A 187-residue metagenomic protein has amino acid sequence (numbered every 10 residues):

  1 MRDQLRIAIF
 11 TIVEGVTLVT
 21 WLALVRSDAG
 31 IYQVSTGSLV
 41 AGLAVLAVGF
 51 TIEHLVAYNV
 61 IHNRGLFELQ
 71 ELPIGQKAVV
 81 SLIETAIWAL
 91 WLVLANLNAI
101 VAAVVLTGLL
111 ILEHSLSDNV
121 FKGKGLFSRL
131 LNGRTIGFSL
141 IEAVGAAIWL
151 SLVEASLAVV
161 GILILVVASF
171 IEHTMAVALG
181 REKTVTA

Functional and structural regions predicted by a protein language model:
M1-Y58: N-terminal topogenic module of multi-pass integral membrane proteins
T20, A86-V93, F138-L157: Hydrophobic alpha-helical transmembrane segments in multi-pass integral membrane proteins
I31-V48, V93-I111, G161: Alpha-helical transmembrane segments
V45-E53, V105-S117, I164-H173: Alpha-helical transmembrane segments and their membrane-interface exit regions
G49, E142-A187: C-terminal transmembrane-bundle signature of multipass membrane proteins, characterized by strong activation on
L55-P73: Membrane-helix interface/capping segments
N59-H62, V120-G125, T174-V185: Juxtamembrane/interface segments at transmembrane-helix termini
I74-I136: Membrane-proximal helix-loop-helix units in multi-pass membrane proteins
